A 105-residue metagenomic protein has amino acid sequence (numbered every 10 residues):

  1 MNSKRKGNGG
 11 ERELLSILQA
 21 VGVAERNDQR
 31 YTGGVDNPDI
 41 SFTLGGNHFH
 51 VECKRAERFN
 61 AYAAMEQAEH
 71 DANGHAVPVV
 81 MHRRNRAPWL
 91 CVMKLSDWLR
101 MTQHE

Functional and structural regions predicted by a protein language model:
M1-E105: Catalytic phosphate/metal-binding cores of nucleic-acid and nucleotide-processing enzymes, i.e., regions that mediate
